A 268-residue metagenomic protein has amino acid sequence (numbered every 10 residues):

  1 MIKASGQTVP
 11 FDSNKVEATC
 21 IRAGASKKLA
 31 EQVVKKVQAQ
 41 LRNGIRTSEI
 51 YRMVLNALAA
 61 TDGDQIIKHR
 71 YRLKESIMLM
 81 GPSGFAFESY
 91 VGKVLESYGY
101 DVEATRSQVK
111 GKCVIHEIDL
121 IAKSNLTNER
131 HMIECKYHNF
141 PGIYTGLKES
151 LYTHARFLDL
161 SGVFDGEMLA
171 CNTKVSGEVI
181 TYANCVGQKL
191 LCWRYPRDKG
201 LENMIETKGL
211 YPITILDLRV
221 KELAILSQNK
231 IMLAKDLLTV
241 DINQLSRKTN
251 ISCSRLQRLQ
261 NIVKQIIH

Functional and structural regions predicted by a protein language model:
M1-M80, F87: Long, C-terminal-biased catalytic regions of enzyme "large/alpha" subunits
F11, K28, E49, P82 (+6 more regions): Charged, alpha-helix-enriched surfaces in structured cytosolic catalytic cores of large nucleotide-utilizing machines
E31, K35, R106, V240: RNA-recognition motif
V54, D62-I118, A122-L210, S227: Intrinsically disordered, low-complexity Ser/Thr/Pro/Gly-rich regulatory segments
S89-V91, Y98, M204-H268: C-terminal extensions
